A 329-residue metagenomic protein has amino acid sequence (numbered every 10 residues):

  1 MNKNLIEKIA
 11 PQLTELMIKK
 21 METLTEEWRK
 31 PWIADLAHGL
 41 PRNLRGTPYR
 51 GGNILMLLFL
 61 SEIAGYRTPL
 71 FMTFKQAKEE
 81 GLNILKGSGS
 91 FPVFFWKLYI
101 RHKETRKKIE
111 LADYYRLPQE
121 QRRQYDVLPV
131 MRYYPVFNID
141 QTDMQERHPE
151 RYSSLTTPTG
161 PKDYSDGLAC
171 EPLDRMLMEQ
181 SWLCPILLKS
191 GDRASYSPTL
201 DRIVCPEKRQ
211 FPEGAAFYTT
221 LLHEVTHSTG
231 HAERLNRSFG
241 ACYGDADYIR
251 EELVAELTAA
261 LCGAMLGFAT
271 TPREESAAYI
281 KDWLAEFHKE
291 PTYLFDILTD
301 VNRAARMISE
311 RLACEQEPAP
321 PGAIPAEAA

Functional and structural regions predicted by a protein language model:
M1-A329: N-terminal accessory/interface modules of nucleic-acid-binding and processing proteins
